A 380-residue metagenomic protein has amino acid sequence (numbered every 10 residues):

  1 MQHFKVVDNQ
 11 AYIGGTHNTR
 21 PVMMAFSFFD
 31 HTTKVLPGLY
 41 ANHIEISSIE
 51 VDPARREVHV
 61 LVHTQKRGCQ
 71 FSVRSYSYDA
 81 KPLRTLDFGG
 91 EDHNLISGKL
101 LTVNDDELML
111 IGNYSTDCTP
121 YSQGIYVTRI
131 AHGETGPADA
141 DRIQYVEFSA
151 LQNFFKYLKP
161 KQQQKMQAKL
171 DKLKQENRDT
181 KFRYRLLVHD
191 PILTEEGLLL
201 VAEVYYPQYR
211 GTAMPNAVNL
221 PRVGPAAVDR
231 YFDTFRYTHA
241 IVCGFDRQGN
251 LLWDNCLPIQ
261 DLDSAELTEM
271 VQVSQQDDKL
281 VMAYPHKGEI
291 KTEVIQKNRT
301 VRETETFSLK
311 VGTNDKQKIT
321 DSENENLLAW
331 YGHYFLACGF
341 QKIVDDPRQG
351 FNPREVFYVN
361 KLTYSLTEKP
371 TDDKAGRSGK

Functional and structural regions predicted by a protein language model:
M1-D8, S48-A54, K99-D105, F182-E196 (+2 more regions): Structural signature of eukaryotic scaffold interfaces centered on beta-propeller domains
N9-I13, R55-V60, D106-L110, E196-L200 (+2 more regions): Entry beta-strands of beta-propeller and related beta-repeat scaffolds
M23-D30, Q70-K81, S122-T135, V223-G249 (+2 more regions): Beta-propeller blade signature
P53-R56, G68-E196: Long, internal scaffold/assembly segments composed of regular secondary structure
H63, I111-I125, E203-R236, K342-P353: Short, conserved, GDST-rich strand-edge loop motifs in beta-rich repeat architectures
L86-G98, R142-K161, K174-F182, N255-Q272 (+1 more regions): Conserved blade-ending motifs and adjacent loop-strand segments that build the rim/top face of beta-propeller domains
V188-Y209, A213, V218-A227, Y231-H239 (+2 more regions): Loop/turn-rich, solvent-exposed surfaces of beta-rich toroidal or solenoidal domains
L328-R377: Blade-level signature of beta-propeller repeat domains, shared across WD40, Kelch, NHL, RCC1 and BNR/Asp-box propellers
